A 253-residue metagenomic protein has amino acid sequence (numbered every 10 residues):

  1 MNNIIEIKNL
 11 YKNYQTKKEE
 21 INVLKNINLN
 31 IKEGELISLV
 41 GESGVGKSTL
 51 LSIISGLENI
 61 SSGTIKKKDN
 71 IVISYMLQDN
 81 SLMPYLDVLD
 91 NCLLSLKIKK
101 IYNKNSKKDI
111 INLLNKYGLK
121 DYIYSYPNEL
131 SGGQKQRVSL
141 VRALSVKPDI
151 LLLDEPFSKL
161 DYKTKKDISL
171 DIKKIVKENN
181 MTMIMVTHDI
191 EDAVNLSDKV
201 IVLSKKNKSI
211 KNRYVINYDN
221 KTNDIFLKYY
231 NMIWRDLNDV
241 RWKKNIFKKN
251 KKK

Functional and structural regions predicted by a protein language model:
V40-E42: The feature captures the beta-strand-to-loop junction immediately N-terminal to the Walker
S55: Helix-to-loop junction immediately C-terminal to a conserved catalytic motif
V72, K104-Y122, K174: Conserved ABC ATPase "signature" region
Y126-L130, Q134: Conserved ABC ATPase signature
L140: Hydrophobic anchor residue at the start of the ABC signature
S145-D149: A short, proline-enriched helix->beta-strand linker immediately N-terminal to the Walker B motif in ABC-type P-loop
L151-D154: Catalytic Walker B motif of ABC-type/P-loop ATPase nucleotide-binding domains
